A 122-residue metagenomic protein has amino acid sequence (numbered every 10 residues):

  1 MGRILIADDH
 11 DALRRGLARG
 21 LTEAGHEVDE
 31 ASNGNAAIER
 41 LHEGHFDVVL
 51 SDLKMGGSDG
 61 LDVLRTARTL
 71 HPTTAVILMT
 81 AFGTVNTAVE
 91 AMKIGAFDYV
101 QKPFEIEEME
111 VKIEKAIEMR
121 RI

Functional and structural regions predicted by a protein language model:
D8, D52, T80: Active-site residues of response regulator receiver
R14, G56, T84: The feature encodes the CheY-like receiver
R15-E23: Charged docking surfaces used in two-component/phosphorelay signaling
G25-S32, R40: Short hydrophobic/Thr-rich beta-strand motif most characteristic of the beta2 strand and flanking loop of CheY-like
S32-A36, D59-D62: Acidic catalytic/metal-coordinating carboxylates
E39, L61-P72, E90: Short amphipathic alpha-helix used as the core "switch/output" element in two-component signaling
H45-L50: Active-site beta3 strand of CheY-like receiver
